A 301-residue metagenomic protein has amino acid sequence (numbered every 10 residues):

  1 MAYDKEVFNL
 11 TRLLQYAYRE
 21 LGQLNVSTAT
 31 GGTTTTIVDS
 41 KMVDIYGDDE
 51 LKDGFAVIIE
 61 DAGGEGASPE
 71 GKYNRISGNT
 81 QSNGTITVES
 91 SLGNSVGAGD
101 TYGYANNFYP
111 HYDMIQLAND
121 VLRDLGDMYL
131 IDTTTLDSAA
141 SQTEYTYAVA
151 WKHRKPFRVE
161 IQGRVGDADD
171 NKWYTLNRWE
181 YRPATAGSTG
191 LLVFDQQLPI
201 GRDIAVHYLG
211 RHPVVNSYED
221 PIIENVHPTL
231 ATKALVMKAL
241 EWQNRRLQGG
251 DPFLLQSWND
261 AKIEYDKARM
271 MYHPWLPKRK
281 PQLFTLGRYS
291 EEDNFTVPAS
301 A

Functional and structural regions predicted by a protein language model:
M1-N25, E50, R75, S90 (+4 more regions): Internal mixed-charge
A2-A98, M128-A148: Autoprocessing Asn-cyclization modules and mimics
